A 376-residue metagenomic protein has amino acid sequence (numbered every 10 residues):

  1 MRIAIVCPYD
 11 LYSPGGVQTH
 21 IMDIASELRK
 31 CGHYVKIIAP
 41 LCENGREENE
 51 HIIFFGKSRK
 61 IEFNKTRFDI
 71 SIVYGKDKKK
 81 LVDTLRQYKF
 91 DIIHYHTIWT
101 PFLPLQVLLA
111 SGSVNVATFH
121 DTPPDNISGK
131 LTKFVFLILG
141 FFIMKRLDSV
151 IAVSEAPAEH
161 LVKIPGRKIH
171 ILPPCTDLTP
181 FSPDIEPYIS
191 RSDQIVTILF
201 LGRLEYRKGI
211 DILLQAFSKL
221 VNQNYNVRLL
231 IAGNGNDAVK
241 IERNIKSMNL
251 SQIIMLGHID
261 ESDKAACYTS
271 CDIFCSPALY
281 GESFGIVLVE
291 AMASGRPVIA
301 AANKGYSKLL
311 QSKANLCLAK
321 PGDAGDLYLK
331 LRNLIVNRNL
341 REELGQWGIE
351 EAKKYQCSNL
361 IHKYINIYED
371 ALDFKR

Functional and structural regions predicted by a protein language model:
L41, A156, C175: Carbohydrate-associated surface elements
L109, P123, K133-V150, K163: Membrane-proximal helix-turn-helix segments that form the acceptor-binding/catalytic region of lipid-linked
S128, E159-K163, T176-Q194, K375: Acidic anion/phosphate-binding donor-loop and adjacent secondary structure in glycosyltransferase catalytic cores
S190-S218, L230: Conserved donor-binding/catalytic core segment of Leloir-type glycosyltransferases
E242-I259: Nucleotide-activated donor-binding/catalytic signature segment of Leloir-type glycosyltransferases, i.e., the conserved
H258-I259, A266-C271, Y364: Short alpha-helical donor nucleotide-sugar binding micro-motif in glycosyltransferases
P297-A300: Short hydrophobic beta-strand element within catalytic cores of glycosyltransferases and related nucleotide-activated
S312-A324, N333-N339: Conserved acidic donor-binding segment of nucleotide-sugar-dependent glycosyltransferases
